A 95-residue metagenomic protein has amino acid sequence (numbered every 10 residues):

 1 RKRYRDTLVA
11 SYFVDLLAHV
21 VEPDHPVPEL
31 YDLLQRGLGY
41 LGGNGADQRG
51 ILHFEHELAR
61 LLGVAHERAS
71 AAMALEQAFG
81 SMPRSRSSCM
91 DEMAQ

Functional and structural regions predicted by a protein language model:
R1-Q95: Non-catalytic alpha-helical scaffolds and adjoining flexible linkers that form interface surfaces for assembly
